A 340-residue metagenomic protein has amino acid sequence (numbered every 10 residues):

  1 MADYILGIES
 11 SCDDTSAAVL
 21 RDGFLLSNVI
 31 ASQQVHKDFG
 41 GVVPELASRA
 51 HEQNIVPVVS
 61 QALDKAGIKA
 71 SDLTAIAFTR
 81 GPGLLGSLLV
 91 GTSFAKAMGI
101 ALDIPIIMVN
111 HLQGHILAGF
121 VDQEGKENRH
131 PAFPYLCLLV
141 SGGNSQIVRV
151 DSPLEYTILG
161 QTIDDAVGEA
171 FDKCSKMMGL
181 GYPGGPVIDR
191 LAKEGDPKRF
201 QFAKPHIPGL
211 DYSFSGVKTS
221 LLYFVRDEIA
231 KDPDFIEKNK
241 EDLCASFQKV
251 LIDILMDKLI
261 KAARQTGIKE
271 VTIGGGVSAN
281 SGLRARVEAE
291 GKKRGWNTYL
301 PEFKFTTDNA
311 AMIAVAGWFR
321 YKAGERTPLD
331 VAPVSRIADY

Functional and structural regions predicted by a protein language model:
M1-A2, V109-Y135, A316: Conserved phosphate-binding catalytic cores of ATP/NTP-utilizing and phosphoryl-transfer enzymes
A2-P82, H111, L243: N-terminal beta-alpha supersecondary unit
T15-L20, C137-L139, S145-R149: Short beta-strand scaffold segments in enzyme catalytic cores
K69-R80, T266-S278, Y299-E302: Short glycine-rich phosphate-binding loop at a beta-alpha junction
M108-V109, E288-I313: Conserved phosphate-binding/catalytic loops in two-lobed NTP-binding clefts
I116-L117, P301-D339: Glycine-rich phosphate-binding/hydrolytic loop that grips phosphoryl groups
D151-E194, K218-T219, Y223-D227: Glycine-rich phosphate-binding loop plus the immediately following alpha-helix
R190-V271, S281-R294, Y321-G324, Y340: A contiguous, well-structured pocket-lining segment that forms one wall/lid of small-molecule binding clefts in soluble
